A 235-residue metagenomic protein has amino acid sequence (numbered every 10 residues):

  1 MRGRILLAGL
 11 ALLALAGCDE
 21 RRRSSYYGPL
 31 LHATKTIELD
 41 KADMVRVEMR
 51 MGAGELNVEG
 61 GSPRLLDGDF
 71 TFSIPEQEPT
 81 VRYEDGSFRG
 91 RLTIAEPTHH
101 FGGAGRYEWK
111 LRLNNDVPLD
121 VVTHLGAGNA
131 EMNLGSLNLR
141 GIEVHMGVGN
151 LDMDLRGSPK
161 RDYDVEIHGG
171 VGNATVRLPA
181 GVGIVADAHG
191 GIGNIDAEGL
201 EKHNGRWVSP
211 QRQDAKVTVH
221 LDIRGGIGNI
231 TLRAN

Functional and structural regions predicted by a protein language model:
M1-L6: Bacterial N-terminal signal peptides that target proteins for export
L15-G17: C-terminal motif of bacterial Sec signal peptides marking the signal peptidase cleavage site
D19-R21: Bacterial signal peptide processing site
P29-D40, D67-R106, E143, N150-N235: Short, surface-exposed interaction patches in beta-rich subdomains that mediate adhesion/assembly near membranes
I37-R64: Post-signal-peptide N-terminal segment of Sec-exported extracytoplasmic proteins
V47-R50, T123, A188: Active-site alpha-helical segments that house and flank conserved acidic catalytic motifs for diphosphate chemistry
G102-D116: Extended Gly/Ser/Thr-rich low-complexity repeat segments, especially those forming or decorating extracellular
V122-L151: Right-handed parallel beta-helix
